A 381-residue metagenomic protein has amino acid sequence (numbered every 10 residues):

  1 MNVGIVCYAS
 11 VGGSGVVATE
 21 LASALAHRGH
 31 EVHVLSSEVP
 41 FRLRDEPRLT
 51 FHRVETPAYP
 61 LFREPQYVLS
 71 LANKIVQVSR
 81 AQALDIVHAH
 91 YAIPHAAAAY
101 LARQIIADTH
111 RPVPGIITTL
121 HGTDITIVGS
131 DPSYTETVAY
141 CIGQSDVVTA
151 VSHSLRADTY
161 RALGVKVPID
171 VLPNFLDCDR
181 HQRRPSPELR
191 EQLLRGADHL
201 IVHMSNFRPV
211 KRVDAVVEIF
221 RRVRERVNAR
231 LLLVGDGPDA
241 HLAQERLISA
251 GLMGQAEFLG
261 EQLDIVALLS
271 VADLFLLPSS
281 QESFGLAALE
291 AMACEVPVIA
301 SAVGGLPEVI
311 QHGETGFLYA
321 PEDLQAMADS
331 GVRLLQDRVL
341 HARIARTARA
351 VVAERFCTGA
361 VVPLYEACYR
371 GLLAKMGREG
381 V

Functional and structural regions predicted by a protein language model:
T149, L194-K211, V217-F220: Conserved donor-binding/catalytic core segment of Leloir-type glycosyltransferases
S154, F175: Carbohydrate-associated surface elements
Q244-G260: Nucleotide-activated donor-binding/catalytic signature segment of Leloir-type glycosyltransferases, i.e., the conserved
E261-Q262, A267-A272: Short alpha-helical donor nucleotide-sugar binding micro-motif in glycosyltransferases
S280: Aromatic "clamp/platform" in nucleotide-sugar-dependent glycosyltransferases that forms part of the donor/acceptor
P297-A300, I310: Short hydrophobic beta-strand element within catalytic cores of glycosyltransferases and related nucleotide-activated
H312-G313, F317-L324, R333-R338: Conserved acidic donor-binding segment of nucleotide-sugar-dependent glycosyltransferases
A326, R333, L340-R355, V361-A367: A short, well-ordered alpha-helix in the C-terminal region of glycosyltransferases
